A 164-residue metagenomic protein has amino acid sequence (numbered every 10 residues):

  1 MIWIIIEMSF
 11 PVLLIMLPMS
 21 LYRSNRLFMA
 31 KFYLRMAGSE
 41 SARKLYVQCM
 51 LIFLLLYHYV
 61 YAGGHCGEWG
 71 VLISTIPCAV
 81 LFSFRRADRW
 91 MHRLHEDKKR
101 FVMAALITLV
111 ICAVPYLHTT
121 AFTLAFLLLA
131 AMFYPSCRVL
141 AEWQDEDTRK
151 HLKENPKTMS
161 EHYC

Functional and structural regions predicted by a protein language model:
M1-M8, L56-I73, W90-H95, V110-F126: Membrane-helix interface and helix-disruption motif detector
W3-M29: N-terminal signal-anchor/start-transfer transmembrane helix
S9-P11, E96-T148: Alpha-helical membrane-associated segments of multi-pass integral membrane proteins
P18-L27, M50-G63, I76-R89: Canonical alpha-helical transmembrane segments
L21-A37, L81-F101, A141-K150: Cytoplasmic membrane-interface regions of multi-pass membrane proteins
K31-E68: Membrane-helix boundary elements
K44-M50, D97-A113, E154-S160: Small-residue-rich segments of transmembrane alpha-helices in multi-pass membrane proteins, especially helix faces
V139-C164: Short, highly charged, low-complexity non-transmembrane loops/tails of multi-pass membrane proteins
